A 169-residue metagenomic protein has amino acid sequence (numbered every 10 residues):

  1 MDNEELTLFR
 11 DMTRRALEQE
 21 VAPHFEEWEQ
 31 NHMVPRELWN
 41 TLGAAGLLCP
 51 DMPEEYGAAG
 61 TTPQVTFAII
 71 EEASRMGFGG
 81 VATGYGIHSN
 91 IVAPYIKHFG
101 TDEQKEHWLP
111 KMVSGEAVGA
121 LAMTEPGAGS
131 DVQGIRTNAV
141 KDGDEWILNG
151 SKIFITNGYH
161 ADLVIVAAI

Functional and structural regions predicted by a protein language model:
M1-G86, K97, E103-H107, K111-S114 (+2 more regions): Amphipathic, small/basic residue-rich leader segments at the start of a protein or domain
E55, M123-A128, I153-F154: Short, solvent-exposed loop/turn elements at beta->coil junctions and helix N-caps that rim active or binding pockets
T61, D131-Q133, N157-D162: Short glycine/proline-enriched turns and hinge-like loops at secondary-structure junctions
H88-A93: Well-ordered alpha-helical segments within folded domains of soluble proteins
W108, I135, S151-I153: Short beta-alpha junctions and helix-cap segments that line functional grooves
G115-M123, A167: A short, Trp-centered hydrophobic/proline-enriched beta-strand micro-motif
D131-N149: Cytochrome P450 C-terminal beta-domain/meander region
E145, N149-I169: A short core secondary-structure module
